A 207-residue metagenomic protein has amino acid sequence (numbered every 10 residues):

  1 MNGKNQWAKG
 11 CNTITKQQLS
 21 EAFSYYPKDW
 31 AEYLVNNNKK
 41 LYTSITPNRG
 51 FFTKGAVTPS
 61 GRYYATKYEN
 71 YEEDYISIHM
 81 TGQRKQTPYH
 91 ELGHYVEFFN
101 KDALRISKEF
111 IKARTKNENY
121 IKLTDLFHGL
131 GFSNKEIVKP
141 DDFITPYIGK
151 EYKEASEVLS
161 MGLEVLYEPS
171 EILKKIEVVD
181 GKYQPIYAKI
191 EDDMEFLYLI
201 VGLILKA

Functional and structural regions predicted by a protein language model:
M1-Y25, D29-A207: Active-site-flanking segments in enzyme catalytic domains
